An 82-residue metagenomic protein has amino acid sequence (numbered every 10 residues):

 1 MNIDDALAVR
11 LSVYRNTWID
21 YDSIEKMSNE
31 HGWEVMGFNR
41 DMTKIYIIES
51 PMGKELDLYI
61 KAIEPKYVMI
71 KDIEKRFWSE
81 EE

Functional and structural regions predicted by a protein language model:
M1-N2, R76-E82: Short intrinsically disordered terminal tails
N2-I19: Terminal, regulation- and interaction-focused segments at domain boundaries
I19-W78: Acidic, low-complexity, intrinsically disordered interaction modules
